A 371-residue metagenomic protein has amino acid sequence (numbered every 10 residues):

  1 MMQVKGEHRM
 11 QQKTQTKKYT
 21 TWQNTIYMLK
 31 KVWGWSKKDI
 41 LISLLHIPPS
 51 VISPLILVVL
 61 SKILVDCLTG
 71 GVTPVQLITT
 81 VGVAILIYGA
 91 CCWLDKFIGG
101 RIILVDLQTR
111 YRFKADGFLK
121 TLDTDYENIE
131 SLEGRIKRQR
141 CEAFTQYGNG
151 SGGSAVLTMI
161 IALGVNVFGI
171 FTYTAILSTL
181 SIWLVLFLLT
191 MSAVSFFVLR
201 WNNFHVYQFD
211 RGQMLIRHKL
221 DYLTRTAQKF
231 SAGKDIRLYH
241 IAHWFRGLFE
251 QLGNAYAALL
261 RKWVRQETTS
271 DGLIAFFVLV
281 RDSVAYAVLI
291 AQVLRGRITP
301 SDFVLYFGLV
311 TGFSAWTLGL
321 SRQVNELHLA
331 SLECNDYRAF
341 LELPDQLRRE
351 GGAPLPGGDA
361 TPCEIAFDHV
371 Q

Functional and structural regions predicted by a protein language model:
M1-P54, P74-V75, T79-T80, I98 (+5 more regions): Membrane-integrated ABC transporters
V4-I26, D106-S154, I216-L259, S331-P344 (+1 more regions): Extended non-transmembrane interhelical loops and adjacent amphipathic helices of multipass membrane proteins
I40-L57, G70-R110, M191, P300-S314: Transmembrane-helix motif of ABC transporter permease domains
S53-I63, T158-N203, A257-F307, I365: A hydrophobic transmembrane-helix motif
F197-Q208, S314-S321: Juxtamembrane membrane-interface segments at transmembrane alpha-helix termini
G212, I241, A285, Y306-L343: Cytosolic ends of transmembrane helices, especially the final helix of ABC transmembrane type-1 domains
L341-A360, H369: Short, flexible cytosolic linker that couples an ABC transmembrane/permease module to its adjacent nucleotide-binding
